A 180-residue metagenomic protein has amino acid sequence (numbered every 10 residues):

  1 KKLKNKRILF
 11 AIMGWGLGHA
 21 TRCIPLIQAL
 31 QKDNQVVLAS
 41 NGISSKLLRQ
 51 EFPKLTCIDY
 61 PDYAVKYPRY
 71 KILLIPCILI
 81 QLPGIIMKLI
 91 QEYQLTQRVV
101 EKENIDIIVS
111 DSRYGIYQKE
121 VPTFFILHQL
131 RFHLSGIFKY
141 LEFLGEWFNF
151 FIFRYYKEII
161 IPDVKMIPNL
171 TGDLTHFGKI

Functional and structural regions predicted by a protein language model:
L3-G14, A29, V37-P83: Conserved nucleotide-sugar phosphate-binding/catalytic loop shared by glycosyltransferases and other
R7, D106-I107, E158: Structural motif
I12-I24: A short, glycine/small-residue-rich beta-strand->loop->alpha-helix junction that serves as a flexible
G14-G16, P83-K88, S135-E142: Short, flexible loop segments at the rims of nucleotide/cofactor-binding pockets, characterized by
K32-V37, I105: Short active-site oxyanion
S44-L47, I108-E120: An aromatic- and histidine-rich active-site surface loop
L73-G115: Conserved nucleotide-sugar donor-binding subdomain of glycosyltransferases
K119-I180: Active-site-proximal region of nucleotide-activated glycan assembly enzymes, centered on histidine/acidic-rich loops
